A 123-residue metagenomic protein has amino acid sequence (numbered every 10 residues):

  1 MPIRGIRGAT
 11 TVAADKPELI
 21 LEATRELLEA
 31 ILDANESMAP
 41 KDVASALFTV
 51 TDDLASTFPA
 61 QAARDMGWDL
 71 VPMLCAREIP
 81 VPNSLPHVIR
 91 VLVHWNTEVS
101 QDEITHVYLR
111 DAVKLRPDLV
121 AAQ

Functional and structural regions predicted by a protein language model:
M1-Q123: Terminal domain-initiation and capping elements
